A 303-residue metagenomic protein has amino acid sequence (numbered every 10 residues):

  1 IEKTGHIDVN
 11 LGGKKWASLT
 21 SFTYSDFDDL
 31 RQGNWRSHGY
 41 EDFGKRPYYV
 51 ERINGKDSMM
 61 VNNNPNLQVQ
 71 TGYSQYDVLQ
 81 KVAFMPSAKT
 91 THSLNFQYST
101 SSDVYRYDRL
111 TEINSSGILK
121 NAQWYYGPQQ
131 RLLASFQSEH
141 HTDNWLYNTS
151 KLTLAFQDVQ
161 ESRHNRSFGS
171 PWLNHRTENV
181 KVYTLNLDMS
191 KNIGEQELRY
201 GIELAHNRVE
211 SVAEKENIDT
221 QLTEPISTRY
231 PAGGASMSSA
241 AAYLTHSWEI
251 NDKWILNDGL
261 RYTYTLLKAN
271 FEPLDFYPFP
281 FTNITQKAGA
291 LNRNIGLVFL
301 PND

Functional and structural regions predicted by a protein language model:
I1-G12, T20-T23, Y49, L67-V69 (+6 more regions): Short intrinsically disordered, low-complexity coil segments enriched in acidic
E2-F27, Q32-D103, Q130-L132: Transmembrane beta-barrel wall of Gram-negative outer-membrane proteins
N34-N66, R106-W124, R166-L173, E214-Y230 (+1 more regions): Solvent-exposed loop segments that connect transmembrane elements
M85-S99, P128-F276, T282-N283, K287-A290 (+1 more regions): Face-selective signature of the C-terminal outer-membrane beta-barrel domain
